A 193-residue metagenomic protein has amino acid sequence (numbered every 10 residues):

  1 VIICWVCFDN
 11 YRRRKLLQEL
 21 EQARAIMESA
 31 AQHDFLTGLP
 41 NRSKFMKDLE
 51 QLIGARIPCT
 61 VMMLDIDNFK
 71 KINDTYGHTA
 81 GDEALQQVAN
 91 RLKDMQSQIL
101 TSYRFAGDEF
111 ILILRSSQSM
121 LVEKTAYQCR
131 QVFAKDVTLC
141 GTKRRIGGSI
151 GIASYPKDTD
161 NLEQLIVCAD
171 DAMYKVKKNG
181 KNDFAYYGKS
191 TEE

Functional and structural regions predicted by a protein language model:
V1-C7: Selective detector of the "anchor" transmembrane alpha-helix that sits immediately C-terminal
A25-Q32, G38-T60, D67-S97, Y103-G107 (+4 more regions): Conserved long alpha-helical elements within nucleotide-processing catalytic cores of c-di-GMP signaling and class III
V61, F110, G148-I152: A structural signal for short, well-ordered beta-strand segments
V61-M63, Y186: Core hydrophobic beta-sheet residues of small sensory/regulatory alpha/beta domains, primarily PAS-family
D94-I99, Q131-K143, K175: Short catalytic/binding micro-motifs of nucleotide second-messenger systems
S102, Q128, T142, S149-K157 (+2 more regions): Cyclic nucleotide signaling catalytic output domains
